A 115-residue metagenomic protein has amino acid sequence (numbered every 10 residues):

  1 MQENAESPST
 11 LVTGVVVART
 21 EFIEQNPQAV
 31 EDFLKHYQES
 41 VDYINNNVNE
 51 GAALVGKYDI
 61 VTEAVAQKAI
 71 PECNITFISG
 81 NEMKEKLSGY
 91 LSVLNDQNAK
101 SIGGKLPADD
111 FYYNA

Functional and structural regions predicted by a protein language model:
M1-L54: Pocket-lining segment of extracytoplasmic ligand-binding domains
N49-A115: An extracytoplasmic/periplasmic, membrane-proximal ligand-sensing/linker region
